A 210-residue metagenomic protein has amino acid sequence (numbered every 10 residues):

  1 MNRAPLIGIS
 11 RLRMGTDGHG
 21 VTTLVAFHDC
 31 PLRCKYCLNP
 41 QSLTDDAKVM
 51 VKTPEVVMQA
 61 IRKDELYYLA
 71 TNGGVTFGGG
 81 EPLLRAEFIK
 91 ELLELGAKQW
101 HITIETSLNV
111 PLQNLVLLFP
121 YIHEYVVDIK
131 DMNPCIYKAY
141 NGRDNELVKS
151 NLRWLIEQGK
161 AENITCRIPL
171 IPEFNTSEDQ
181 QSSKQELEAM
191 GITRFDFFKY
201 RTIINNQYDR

Functional and structural regions predicted by a protein language model:
M1-V51, K63-T71: N-terminal [4Fe-4S]-dependent radical SAM core
I9, F27, P40, P54 (+3 more regions): Fold-independent oxyanion-binding glycine-rich loops and adjacent beta-strand/coil segments at enzyme active sites
T16, V21, K48, K52 (+3 more regions): Residues at secondary-structure transition points
G18-G20, N206-R210: Short aromatic-enriched loop/helix-cap "lid" or pocket-rim segments at secondary-structure transitions that line
R62-L66, T71-G74, G78-G79, L83-Y208: Conserved AdoMet/S-adenosylmethionine-binding subsite of the radical SAM
